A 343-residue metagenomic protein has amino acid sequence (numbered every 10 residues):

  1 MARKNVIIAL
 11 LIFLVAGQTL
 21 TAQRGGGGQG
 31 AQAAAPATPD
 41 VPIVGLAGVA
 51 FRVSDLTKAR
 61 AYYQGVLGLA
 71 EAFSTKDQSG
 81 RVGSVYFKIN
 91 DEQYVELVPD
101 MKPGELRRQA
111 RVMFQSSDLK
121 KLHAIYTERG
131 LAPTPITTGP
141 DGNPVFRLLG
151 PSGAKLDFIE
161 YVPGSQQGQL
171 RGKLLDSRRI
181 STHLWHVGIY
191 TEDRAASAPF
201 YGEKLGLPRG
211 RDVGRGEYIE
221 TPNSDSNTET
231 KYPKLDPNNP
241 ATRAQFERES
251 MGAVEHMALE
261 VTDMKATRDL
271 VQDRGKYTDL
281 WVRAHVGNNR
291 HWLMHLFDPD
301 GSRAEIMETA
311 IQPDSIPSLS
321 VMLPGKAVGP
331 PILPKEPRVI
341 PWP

Functional and structural regions predicted by a protein language model:
M1-I8: Bacterial N-terminal signal peptides that target proteins for export
I8-Q18: Bacterial N-terminal signal peptides
Q23-P42, T127-I180, R211-G214, Y218 (+1 more regions): Vicinal oxygen chelate
A33-A37, A70-R107, K155-P163, P208-M251 (+3 more regions): Conserved short beta-strand elements that form part of the metal-binding/catalytic scaffold of enzyme active sites
V41-Y94, E128, D141-R147, G188-D236 (+2 more regions): Core segments of cupin and vicinal oxygen chelate
V44-S54, V85-F87, M101-Y126, P144-L149 (+5 more regions): Vicinal oxygen chelate
S197-G202, A244, W342-P343: Extracellular/luminal Pro/Thr/Ser-rich low-complexity repeat and linker "mucin-like" segments that act as
